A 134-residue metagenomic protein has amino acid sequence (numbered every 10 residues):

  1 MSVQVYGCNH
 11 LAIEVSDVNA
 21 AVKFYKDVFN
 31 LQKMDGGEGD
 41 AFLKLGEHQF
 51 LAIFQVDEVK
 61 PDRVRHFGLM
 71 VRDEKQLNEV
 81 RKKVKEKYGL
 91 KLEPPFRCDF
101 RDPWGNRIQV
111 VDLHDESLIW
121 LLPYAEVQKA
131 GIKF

Functional and structural regions predicted by a protein language model:
M1-N19, V64-F67, S117-F134: N-terminal beta-strand motif that seeds the catalytic metal site of vicinal oxygen chelate
M1-S2, D57-E58, Y88: Short, flexible, glycine/charge-rich loop motifs used to bind or transfer phosphoryl groups or to couple energy/partner
S2-Y6, A12-L51: Core segments of cupin and vicinal oxygen chelate
C8-V15, K44, V59-K83, L92 (+1 more regions): Vicinal oxygen chelate
N30-D35, R72, K87-K91: Short linear motifs in intrinsically disordered
Q32-V64, R107-H114: Conserved short beta-strand elements that form part of the metal-binding/catalytic scaffold of enzyme active sites
A52, Q76-N78, I119: Intrinsically disordered, low-complexity acidic/polar segments
R81-F134: Vicinal oxygen chelate
